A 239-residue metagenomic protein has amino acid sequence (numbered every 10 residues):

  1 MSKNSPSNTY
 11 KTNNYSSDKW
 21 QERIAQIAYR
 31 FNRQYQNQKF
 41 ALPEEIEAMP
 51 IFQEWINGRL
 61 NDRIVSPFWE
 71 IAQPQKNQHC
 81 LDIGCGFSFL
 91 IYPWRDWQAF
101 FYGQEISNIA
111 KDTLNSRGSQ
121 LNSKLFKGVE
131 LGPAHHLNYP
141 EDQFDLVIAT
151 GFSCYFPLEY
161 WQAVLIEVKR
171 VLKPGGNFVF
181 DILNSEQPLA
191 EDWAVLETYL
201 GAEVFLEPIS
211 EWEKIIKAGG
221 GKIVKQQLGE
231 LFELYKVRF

Functional and structural regions predicted by a protein language model:
S2-K76, I83-H136, F156-Y160, V179-F239: Class I (Rossmann-like) S-adenosyl-L-methionine-dependent methyltransferase catalytic domain, capturing the SAM-binding
H79, F100, Q143-D145: Structural signature of beta-strand start/N-cap positions in the alpha/beta core of ABC transporter nucleotide-binding
I83, V147, V168-V171: Hydrophobic aliphatic residue packing
H135-V147: A short acidic, Gly/Pro-enriched loop at the edge of an enzyme's catalytic core that lines a small-molecule cofactor
A149-F152: A short beta-strand submotif of the Rossmann-like class I SAM-dependent methyltransferase core that lines
Q162-P174: A short glycine-rich, Lys/Arg-flanked "PGG" loop and its adjoining helix->strand segment in the class I
